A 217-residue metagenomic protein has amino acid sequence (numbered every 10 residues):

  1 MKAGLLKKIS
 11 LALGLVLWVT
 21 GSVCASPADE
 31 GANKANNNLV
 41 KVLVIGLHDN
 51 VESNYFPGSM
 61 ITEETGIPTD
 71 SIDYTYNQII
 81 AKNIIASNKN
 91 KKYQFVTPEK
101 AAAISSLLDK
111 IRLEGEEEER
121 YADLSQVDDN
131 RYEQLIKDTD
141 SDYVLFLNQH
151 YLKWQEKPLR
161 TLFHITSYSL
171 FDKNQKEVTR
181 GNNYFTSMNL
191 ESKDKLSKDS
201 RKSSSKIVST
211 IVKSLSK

Functional and structural regions predicted by a protein language model:
K2-L11: Bacterial N-terminal signal peptides that target proteins for export
S10-S22: Bacterial N-terminal signal peptides
T20, S87, K91, I211-L215: Solvent-exposed amphipathic alpha-helical surface segments
A25-F56, S125, L135-T139, K153-K217: C-terminal/domain-edge helix-coil "capping" segments
L47, P98-K100, N148-H150: Short, well-ordered beta-to-alpha junction loops that form the rim of enzyme active sites and present histidine/acidic
F56-S141: N-terminal segment of the mature soluble domain
Y143-F146: Structural motif
